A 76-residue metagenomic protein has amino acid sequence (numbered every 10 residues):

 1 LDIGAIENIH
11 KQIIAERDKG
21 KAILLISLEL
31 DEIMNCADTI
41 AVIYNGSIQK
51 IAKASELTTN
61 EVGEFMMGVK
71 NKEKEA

Functional and structural regions predicted by a protein language model:
L1-A76: Glycine-rich phosphate-binding loops of nucleotide-dependent enzymes
